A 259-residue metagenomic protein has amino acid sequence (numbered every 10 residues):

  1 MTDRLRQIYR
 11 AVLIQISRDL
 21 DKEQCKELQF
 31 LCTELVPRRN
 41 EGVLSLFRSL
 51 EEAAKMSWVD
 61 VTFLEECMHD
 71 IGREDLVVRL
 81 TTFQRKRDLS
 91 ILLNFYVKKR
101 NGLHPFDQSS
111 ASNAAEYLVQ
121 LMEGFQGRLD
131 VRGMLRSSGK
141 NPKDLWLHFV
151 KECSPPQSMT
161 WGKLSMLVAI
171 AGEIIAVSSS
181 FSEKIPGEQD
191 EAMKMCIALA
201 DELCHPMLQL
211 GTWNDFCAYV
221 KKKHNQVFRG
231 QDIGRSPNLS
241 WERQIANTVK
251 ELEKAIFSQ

Functional and structural regions predicted by a protein language model:
M1-D88, N94-S137, P142, C153: Death-fold homotypic interaction modules
L147-Q259: Alpha-helical bundle/repeat cores within regulatory domains of eukaryotic proteins
